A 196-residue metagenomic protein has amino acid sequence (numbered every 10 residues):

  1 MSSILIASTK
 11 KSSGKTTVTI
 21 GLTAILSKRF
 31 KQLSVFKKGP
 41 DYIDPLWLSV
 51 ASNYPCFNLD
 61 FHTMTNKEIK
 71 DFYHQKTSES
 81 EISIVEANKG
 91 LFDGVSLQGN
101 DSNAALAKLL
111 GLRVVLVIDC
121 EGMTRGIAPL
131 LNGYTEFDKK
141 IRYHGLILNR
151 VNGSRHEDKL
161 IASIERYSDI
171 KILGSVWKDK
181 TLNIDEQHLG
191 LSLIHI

Functional and structural regions predicted by a protein language model:
S2-T17, T23-L110, I118-G145, N152-D158 (+1 more regions): ATP-dependent carboxylate-amine ligase catalytic core
L110-L112, K140-L146, I184-S192: Acidic/polar active-site rim loop that often engages polyanionic ligands
V114-V117, L173-G174: Short hydrophobic alpha-helical runs that function as membrane-insertion/retention elements
I147-N152, V176-K178: Short, structured patches in soluble enzyme cores that scaffold and shape functional sites
D169-I184: Beta-strand-loop-alpha "switch" segments that mediate conformational coupling across diverse proteins
I194-I196: Conserved small/polar residues in nucleotide/adenosyl-binding loops
